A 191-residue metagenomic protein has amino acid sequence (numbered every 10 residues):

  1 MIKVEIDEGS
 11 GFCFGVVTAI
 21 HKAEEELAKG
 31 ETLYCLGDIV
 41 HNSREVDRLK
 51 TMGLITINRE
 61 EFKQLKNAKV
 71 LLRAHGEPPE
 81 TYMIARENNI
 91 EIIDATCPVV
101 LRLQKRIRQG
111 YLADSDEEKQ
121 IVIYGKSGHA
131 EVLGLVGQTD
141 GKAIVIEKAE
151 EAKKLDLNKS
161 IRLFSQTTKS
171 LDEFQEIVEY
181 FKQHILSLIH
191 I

Functional and structural regions predicted by a protein language model:
M1-K3: Generic start-of-chain signal for non-secretory N-termini
E5-T139, A143-D156, S170-L171, E176-K182: Active-site loop-to-helix "anion-binding N-cap" substructures in soluble metabolic enzymes
I161-L171: Active-site donor-nucleotide binding/catalytic segment of nucleotide-sugar enzymes
I189-I191: Conserved small/polar residues in nucleotide/adenosyl-binding loops
